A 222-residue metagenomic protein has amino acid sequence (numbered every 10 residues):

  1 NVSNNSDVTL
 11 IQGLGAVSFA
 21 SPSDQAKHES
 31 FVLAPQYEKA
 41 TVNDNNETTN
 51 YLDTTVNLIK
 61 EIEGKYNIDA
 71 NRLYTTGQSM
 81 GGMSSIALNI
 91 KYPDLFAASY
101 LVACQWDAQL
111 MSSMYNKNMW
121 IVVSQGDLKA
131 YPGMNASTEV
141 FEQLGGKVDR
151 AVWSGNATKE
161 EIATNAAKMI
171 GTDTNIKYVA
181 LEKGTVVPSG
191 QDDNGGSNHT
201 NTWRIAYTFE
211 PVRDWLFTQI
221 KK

Functional and structural regions predicted by a protein language model:
N1-N4, Y37-E38, E63-Y66, Q78 (+6 more regions): Cell-envelope and extracellular/periplasmic
N1-V56: Active-site machinery of serine-nucleophile hydrolases
S3-N5, T41-D44, G82-I86, W106-S112 (+2 more regions): Extracytoplasmic/secreted cell-surface and envelope-processing proteins
L10-S23, V102-M111, I162-N165: Alpha-helical scaffolding within the catalytic cores of extracellular/periplasmic polymer-degrading hydrolases
H28-S30, M114-M119: Short, proline-enriched alpha-helix->beta-strand connector loops that line the catalytic pocket of alpha/beta-hydrolase
V42-S79: Gly/Ser-rich "nucleophile elbow"/oxyanion-hole loop immediately N-terminal to the catalytic nucleophile in hydrolases
K65, N71-Y115: Primarily recognizes the serine-hydrolase "nucleophile elbow" in alpha/beta-hydrolase and SGNH/GDSL folds
W120-Y131, K147-K222: C-terminal catalytic histidine-bearing segment of alpha/beta-hydrolase fold enzymes
